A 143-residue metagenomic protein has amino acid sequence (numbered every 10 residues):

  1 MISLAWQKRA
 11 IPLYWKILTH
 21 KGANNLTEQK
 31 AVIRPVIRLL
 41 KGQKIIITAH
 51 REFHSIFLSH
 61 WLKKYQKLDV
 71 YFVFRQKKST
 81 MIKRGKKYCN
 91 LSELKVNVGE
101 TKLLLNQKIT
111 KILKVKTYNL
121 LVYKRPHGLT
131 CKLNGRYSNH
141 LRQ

Functional and structural regions predicted by a protein language model:
M1-L4: Active-site cores of enzymes that catalyze phosphoryl transfer or operate on phosphate-rich substrates
W6-Q143: Single, function-defining residue in the core of a domain
